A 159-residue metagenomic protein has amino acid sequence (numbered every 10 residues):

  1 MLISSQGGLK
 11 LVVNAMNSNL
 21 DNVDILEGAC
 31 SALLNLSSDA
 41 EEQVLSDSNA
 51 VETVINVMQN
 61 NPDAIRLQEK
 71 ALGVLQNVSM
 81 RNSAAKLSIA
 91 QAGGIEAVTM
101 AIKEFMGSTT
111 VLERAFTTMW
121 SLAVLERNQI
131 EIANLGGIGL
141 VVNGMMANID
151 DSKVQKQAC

Functional and structural regions predicted by a protein language model:
M1, Q43, A84-L87, M100 (+1 more regions): Recurring C-terminal helix/loop segment of individual leucine-rich repeat
M1-S4, V12, A40-S46, V54 (+2 more regions): Intrinsically disordered, low-complexity linker/propeptide segments enriched in Ser/Thr/Gly/Pro and acidic residues
S5, L20-S37, D47-S48, P62-M80 (+4 more regions): Alpha-helical solenoid repeats of the armadillo/HEAT superfamily in eukaryotic scaffolding/adaptor proteins
G8, A50-T53, G94-A97, R127 (+1 more regions): Residue-level recognition of oxygen-bearing side chains
L11-M16, T53-M58, A97-I102, L140-M145: Buried hydrophobic core positions in alpha-solenoid tandem helical repeats
